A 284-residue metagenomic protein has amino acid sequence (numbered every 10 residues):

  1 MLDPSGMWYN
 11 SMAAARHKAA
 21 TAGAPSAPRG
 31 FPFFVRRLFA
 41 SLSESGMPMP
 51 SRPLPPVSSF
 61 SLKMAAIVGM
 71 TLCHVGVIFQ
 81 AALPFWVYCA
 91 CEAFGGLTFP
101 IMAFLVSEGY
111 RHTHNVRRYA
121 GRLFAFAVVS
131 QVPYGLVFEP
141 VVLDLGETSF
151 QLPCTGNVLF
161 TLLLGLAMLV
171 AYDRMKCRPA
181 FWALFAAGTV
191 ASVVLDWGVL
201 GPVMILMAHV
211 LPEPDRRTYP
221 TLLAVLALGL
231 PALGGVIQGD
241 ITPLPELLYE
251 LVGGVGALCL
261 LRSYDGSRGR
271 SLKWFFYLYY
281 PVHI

Functional and structural regions predicted by a protein language model:
L2, G6, N10-K18, A22-I284: Alpha-helical transmembrane segments and their immediate juxtamembrane cytosolic regions
